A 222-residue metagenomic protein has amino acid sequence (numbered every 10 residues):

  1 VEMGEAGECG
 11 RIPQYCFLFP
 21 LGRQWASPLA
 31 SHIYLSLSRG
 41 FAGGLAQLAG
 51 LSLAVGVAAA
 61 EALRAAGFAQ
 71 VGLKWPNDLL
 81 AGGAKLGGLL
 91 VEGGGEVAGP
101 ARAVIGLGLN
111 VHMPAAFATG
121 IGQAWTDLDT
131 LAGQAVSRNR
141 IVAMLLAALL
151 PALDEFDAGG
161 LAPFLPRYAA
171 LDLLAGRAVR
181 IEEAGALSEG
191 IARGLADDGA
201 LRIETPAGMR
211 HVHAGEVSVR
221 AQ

Functional and structural regions predicted by a protein language model:
V1: N-terminal, positively charged regions that mediate nucleic acid binding
G4-G7, R11, Y15-A103, A116 (+2 more regions): Contiguous, small/hydrophobic- and glycine-enriched helical/loop subdomains that border and often "cap" functional
P76, L86-G88, L165, G176-A178 (+1 more regions): Conserved beta-strand residues within beta-sheet cores
V111: Surface "functional belts" at beta-alpha junctions
G160-A184: Short boundary/loop segments of OB/S1/cold-shock single-stranded nucleic-acid-binding domains
A175-Q222: Conserved RNA-binding domains used in RNP assembly and mRNA/RNA metabolism
